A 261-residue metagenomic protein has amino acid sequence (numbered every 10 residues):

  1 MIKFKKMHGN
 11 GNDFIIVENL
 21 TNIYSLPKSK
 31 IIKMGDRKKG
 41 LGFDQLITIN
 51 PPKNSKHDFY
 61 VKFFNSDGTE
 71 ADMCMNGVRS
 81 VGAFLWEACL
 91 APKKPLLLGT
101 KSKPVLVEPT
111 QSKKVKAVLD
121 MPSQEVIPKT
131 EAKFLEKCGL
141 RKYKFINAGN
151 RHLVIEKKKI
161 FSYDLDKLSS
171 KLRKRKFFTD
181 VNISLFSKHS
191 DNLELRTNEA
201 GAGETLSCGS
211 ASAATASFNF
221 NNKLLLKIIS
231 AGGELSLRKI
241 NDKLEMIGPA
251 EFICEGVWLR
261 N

Functional and structural regions predicted by a protein language model:
M1-Q111, L153-N261: A glycine-rich beta-to-alpha transition motif near the start of alpha/beta enzyme domains, typified by
T100, K137-C138, A148, S230: Structural motif
K101-L135: Extended Lys/Arg-rich, glycine-bearing segments that form polyanion-binding/interaction patches within enzyme domains
S123-L140, K144-I146, E245-N261: C-terminal domain-closing interface element
Y143, R151-V154: Selected transmembrane alpha-helices and immediately adjacent juxtamembrane segments of polytopic inner-membrane
